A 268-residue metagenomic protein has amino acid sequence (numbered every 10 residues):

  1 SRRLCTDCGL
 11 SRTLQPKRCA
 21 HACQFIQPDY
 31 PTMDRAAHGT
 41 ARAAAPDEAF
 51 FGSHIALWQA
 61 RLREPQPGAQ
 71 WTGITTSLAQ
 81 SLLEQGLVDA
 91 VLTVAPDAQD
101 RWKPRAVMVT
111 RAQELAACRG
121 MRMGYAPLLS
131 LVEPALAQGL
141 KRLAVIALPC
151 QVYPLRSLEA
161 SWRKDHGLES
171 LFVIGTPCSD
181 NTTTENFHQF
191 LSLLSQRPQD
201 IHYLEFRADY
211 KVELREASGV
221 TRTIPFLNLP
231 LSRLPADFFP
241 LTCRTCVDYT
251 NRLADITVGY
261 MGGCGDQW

Functional and structural regions predicted by a protein language model:
S1-G39, I256: Iron-sulfur cluster-binding cysteine motifs and their immediate structural context in ferredoxin-like electron-transfer
P31-W268: Iron-sulfur-associated redox domains of electron-transfer enzymes in respiratory and anaerobic energy metabolism
